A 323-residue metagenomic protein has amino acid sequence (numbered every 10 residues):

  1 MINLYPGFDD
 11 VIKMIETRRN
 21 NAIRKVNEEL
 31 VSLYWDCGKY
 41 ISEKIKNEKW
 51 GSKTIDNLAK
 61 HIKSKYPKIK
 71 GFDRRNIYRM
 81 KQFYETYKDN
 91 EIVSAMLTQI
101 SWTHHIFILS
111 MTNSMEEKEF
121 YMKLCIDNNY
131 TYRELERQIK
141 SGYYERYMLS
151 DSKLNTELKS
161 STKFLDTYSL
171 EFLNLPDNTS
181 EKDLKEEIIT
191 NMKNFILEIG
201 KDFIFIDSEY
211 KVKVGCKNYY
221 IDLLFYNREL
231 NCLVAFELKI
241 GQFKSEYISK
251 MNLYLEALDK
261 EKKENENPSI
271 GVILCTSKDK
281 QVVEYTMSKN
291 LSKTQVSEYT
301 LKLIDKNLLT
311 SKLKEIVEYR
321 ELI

Functional and structural regions predicted by a protein language model:
M1-I323: Basic, low-complexity intrinsically disordered segments
